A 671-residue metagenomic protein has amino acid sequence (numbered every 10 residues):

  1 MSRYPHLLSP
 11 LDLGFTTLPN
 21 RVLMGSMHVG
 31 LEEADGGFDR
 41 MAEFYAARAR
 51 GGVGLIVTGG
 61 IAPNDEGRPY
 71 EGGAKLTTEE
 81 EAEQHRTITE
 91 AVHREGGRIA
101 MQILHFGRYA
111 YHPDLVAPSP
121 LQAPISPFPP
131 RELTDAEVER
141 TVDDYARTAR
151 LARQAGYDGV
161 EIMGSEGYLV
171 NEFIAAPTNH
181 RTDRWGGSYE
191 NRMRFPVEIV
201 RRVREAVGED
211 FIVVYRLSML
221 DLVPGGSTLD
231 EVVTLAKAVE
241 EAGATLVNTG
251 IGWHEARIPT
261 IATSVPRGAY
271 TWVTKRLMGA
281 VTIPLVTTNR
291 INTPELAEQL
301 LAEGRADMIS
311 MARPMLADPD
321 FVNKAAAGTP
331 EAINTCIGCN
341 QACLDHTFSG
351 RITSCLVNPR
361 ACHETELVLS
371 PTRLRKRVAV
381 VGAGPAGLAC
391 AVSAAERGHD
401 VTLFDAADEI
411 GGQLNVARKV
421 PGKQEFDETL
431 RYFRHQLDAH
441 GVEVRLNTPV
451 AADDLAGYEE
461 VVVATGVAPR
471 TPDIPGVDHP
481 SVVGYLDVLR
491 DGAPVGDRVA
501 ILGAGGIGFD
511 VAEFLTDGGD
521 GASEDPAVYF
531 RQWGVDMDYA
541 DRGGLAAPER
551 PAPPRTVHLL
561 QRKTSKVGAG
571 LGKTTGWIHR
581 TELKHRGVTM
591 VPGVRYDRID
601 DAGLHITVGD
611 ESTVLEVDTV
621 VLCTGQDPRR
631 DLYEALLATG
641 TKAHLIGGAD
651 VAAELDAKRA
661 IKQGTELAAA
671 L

Functional and structural regions predicted by a protein language model:
M1-V381, P385, C390-E396, D400-V401 (+2 more regions): Flavin-dependent oxidoreductase catalytic cores
Y215, G250-E255, D405-V420, E428-Y432 (+2 more regions): Short connector loops at secondary-structure junctions
V247, L277, L300, A312 (+7 more regions): Hydrophobic, well-ordered secondary-structure elements that form the walls of internal hydrophobic environments
R257-T263, P284, D307, L414-G422 (+2 more regions): Short beta-alpha connecting loops at secondary-structure transitions that line or flank enzyme active sites
R305, L437-V444, D478-S481, P553-R555 (+2 more regions): A short helix-to-beta-strand connector/capping loop
K376-A406, I410, R445-D453, G457 (+5 more regions): Rossmann-like dinucleotide/flavin-binding elements
G412-Y458, G568-V594: N-terminal Rossmann-like dinucleotide/flavin-binding domain of flavoprotein oxidoreductases that bind FAD/FMN
